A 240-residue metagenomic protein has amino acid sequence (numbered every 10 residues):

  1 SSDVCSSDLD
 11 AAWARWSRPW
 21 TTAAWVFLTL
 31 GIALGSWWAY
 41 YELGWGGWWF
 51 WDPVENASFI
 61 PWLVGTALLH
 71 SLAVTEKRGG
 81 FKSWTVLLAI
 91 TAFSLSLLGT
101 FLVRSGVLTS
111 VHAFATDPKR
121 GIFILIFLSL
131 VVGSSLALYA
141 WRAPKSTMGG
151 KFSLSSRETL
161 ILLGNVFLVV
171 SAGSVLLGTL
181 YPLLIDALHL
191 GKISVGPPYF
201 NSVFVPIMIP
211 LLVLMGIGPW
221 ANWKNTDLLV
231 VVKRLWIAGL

Functional and structural regions predicted by a protein language model:
D3-S6: Short, small-residue-biased leader/transition segments that mark boundaries at the very start of proteins
A12-L28, F81-A92, I161-S171, L228-A238: Membrane-interfacial loop-to-transmembrane alpha-helix junctions, especially the N-terminal start
A12-W16, T109, L125: The structured alpha-helical core of multi-pass membrane proteins
F27, G31, G46-A67: Functional transmembrane alpha-helices
L30-A39, L95-V103, G173-P182: C-terminal TM-helix exit segments that contain a strictly Trp-centered aromatic cap at the helix terminus
L34-E55, G106-A113: Interfacial helix-loop-helix junctions of multi-pass membrane proteins
P53-I60, S110, F114-L240: Contiguous transmembrane helix-bundle modules in multi-pass membrane proteins
A67-L68, A73-S96, A115-T116, F123 (+1 more regions): Phosphate/diphosphate-binding loops
